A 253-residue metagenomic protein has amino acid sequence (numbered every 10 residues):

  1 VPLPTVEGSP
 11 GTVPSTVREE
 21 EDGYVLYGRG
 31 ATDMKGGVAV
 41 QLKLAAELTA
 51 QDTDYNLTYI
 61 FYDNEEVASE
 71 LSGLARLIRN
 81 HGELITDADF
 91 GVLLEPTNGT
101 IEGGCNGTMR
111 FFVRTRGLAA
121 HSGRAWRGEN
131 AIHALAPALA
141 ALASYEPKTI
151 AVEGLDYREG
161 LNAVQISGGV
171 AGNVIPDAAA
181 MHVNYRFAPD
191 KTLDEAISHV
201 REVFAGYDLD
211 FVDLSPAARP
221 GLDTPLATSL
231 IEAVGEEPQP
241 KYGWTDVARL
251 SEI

Functional and structural regions predicted by a protein language model:
V1-R29, T49-D54: Acidic/His- and Gly-rich active-site-bordering loop/insert found across diverse amide/peptide-bond hydrolases
E7, P96, I101-G104, R110-I253: Metal-dependent amide/peptide-bond hydrolase catalytic core, centered on the "pita-bread" metallohydrolase fold
T12-V17, L44, R76-I78, M109-F111: Glycine-rich, phosphate-binding/catalytic loops in enzymes
E21, T32-K35, W126, G221: Residues at secondary-structure transition points
D22-D33, G235-P240: Short pre-catalytic strand/loop immediately N-terminal to key active-site residues, enriched for Gly-Thr
G28-T32, D63-A68, A120-E129: Flexible, glycine/proline-enriched loop segments at strand-loop-helix junctions that form or flank small-ligand binding
K35-N106: Acidic/histidine-rich catalytic neighborhood of metal-dependent amide-processing enzymes
